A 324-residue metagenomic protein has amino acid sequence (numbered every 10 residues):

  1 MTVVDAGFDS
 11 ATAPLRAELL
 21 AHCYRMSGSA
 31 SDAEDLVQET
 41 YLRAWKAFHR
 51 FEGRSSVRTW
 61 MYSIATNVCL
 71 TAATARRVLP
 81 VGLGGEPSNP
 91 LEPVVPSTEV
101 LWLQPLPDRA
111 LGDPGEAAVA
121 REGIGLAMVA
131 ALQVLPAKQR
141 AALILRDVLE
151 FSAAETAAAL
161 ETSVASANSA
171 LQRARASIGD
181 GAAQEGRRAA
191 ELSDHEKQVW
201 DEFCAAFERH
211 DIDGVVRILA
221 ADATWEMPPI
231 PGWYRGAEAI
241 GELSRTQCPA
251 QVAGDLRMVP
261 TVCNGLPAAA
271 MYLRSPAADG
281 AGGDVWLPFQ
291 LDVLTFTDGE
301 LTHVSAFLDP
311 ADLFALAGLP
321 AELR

Functional and structural regions predicted by a protein language model:
M1-A21, S31-V37, W45: A short, charge-rich alpha-helical start-of-domain segment used by transcription regulators
D35-L42, S55-N67: Structural recognition of an alpha-helix C-terminal capping motif at a helix-to-coil junction
Y41-V57, T71-V78, Q133, G181-E185: Sigma70-family region 2
E52, T66-G85, N89-P96, D180: Arg/Lys-rich amphipathic alpha helix in sigma70-family domain 2
L101-Q139, D194-K197, D201, A205: Amphipathic alpha-helical segment used for protein-protein interaction
A142-L143: A short pre-motif secondary-structure segment
A153, A158-A159, V164-D255: Solvent-exposed, charged amphipathic helical/linker segments at domain boundaries
G241-R324: Low-complexity, glycine/alanine/valine/leucine- and proline-rich hydrophobic stretches
